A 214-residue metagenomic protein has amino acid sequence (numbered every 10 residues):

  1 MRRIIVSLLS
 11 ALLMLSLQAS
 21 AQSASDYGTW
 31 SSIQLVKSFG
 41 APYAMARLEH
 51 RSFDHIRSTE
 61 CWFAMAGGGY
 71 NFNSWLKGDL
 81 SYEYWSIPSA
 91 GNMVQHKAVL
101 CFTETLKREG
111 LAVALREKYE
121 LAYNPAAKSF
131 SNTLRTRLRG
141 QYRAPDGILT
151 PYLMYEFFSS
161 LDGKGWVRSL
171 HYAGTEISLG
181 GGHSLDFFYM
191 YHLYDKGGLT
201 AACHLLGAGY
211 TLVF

Functional and structural regions predicted by a protein language model:
S7-S16: Bacterial N-terminal signal peptides
Q22-D79: Start-of-domain marker
Y27-T29, E60-W62, V94-A98, F130-L134 (+2 more regions): Residues that define the transmembrane beta-barrel architecture of outer-membrane proteins
I33-K37, A66-Y70, L100-E104, Y119 (+3 more regions): Residues on the lipid-exposed face of transmembrane beta-strands in outer-membrane beta-barrel proteins
F39-A41, L48-D54, Y82-P88, L106-R108 (+4 more regions): Transmembrane beta-strands of outer-membrane beta-barrel pores
F39-A46, W75-L80, E109-V113, D146-T150 (+1 more regions): Repeated loop/turn-to-beta-strand initiation elements of outer-membrane beta-barrel proteins
A41, E104, A114-E156: Detector for outer-membrane/organellar transmembrane beta-barrel domains, recognizing the amphipathic beta-strand
L153, G165-F214: Predominantly the C-terminal beta-signal and adjacent terminal strand-loop region of outer-membrane beta-barrel
